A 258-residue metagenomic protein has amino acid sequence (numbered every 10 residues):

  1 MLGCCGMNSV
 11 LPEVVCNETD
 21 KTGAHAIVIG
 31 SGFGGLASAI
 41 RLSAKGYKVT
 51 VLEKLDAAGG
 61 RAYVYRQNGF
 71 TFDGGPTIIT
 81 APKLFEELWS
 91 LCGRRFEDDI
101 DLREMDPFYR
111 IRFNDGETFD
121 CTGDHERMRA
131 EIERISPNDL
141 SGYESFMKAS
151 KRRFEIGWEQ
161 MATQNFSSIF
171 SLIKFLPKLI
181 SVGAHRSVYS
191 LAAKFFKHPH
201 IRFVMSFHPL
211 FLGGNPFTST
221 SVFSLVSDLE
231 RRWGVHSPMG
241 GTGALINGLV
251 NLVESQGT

Functional and structural regions predicted by a protein language model:
C4-C5: Cysteine-centered motifs
N8-E13: Short gly/ser/thr-rich secondary-structure transition/capping motifs
V14, E18-R152: N-terminal glycine-rich phosphate/pyrophosphate-binding loop and immediately adjacent elements
L36, K45, L191-F195, V204-F207 (+3 more regions): Generic, well-ordered alpha-helical scaffold segments in large soluble proteins
L36, T122, V182, R186 (+2 more regions): Conserved structured core elements
L52-L55, T220-S224: Active-site-adjacent bridging/hinge elements
N114-T220: Rossmann-like flavin
L225-T258: Helical element adjacent to the flavin cofactor pocket in flavoenzyme catalytic cores
